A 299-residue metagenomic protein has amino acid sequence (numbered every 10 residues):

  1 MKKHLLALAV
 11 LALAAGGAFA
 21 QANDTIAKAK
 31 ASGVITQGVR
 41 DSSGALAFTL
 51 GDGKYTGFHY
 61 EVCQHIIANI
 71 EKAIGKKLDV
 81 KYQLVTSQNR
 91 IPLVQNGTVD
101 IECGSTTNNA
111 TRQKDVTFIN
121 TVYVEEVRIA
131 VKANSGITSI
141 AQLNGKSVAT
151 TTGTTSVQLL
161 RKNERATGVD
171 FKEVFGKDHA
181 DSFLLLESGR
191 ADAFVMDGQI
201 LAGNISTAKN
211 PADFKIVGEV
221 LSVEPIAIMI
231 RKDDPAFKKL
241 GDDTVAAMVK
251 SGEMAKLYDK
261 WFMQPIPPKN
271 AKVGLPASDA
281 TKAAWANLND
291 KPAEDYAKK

Functional and structural regions predicted by a protein language model:
A22-E102: Extracytoplasmic small-molecule ligand-binding "clamshell" domains of the periplasmic binding protein/Venus flytrap
T36-A45, Y55-K72, T107, V124-H179 (+2 more regions): Bilobed "Venus flytrap"/periplasmic-binding protein-like clamshell domains and structurally analogous long
D41, Y123-V131, S206-V245, Q264-N287: Periplasmic-binding protein-like
E61-N69, A141, K146-S147, T152-T154 (+1 more regions): Extended ligand-binding regions for polar small-molecule ligands
I74-T86, V169-D178, G218: Short beta-strand-to-loop elements that line the ligand-binding cleft of bilobed periplasmic-binding protein-like
G75-Q142, A283-K291: Acidic, polar ligand-binding/catalytic clefts
N89, G104-K114, L159-A166, L185-S188 (+2 more regions): A ligand-binding cleft/hinge motif common to bilobed small-molecule-binding domains
Q158-V174, A212-F214, A246-K299: Ligand-binding clefts/hinges and TM-proximal coupling segments of bilobed small-molecule sensing domains
